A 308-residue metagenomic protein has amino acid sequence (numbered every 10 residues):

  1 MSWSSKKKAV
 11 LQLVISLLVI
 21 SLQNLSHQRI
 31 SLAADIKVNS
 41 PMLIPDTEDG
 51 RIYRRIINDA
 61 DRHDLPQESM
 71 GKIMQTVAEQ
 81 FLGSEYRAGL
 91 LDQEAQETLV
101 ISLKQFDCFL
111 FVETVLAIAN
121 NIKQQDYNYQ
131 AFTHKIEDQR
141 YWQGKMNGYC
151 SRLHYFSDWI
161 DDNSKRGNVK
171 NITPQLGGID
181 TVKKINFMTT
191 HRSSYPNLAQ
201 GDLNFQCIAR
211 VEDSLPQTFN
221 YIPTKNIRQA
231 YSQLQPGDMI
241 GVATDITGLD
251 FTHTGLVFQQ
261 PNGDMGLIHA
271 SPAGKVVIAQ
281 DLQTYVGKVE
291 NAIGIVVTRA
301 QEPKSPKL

Functional and structural regions predicted by a protein language model:
M1-K6: N-terminal secretory signal peptides that target proteins for export/translocation
Q12-N24: Bacterial N-terminal signal peptides
I20, R29-L308: Cysteine-nucleophile amide-bond enzymes
